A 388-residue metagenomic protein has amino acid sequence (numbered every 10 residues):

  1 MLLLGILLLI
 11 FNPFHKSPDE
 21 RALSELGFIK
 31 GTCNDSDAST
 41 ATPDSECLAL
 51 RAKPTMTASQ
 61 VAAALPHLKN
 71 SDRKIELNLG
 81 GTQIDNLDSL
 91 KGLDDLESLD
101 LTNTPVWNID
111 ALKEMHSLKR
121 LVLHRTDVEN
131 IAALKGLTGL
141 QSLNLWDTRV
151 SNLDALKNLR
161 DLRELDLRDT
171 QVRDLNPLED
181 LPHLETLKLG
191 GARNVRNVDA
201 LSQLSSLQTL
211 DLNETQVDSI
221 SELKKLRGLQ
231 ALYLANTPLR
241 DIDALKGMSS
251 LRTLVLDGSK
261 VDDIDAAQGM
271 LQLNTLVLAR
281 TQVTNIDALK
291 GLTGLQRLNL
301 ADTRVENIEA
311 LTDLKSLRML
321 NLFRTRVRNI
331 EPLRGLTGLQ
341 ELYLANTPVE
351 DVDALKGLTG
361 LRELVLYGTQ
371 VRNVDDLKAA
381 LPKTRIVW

Functional and structural regions predicted by a protein language model:
M1-I10: Hydrophobic membrane-insertion alpha-helices, especially the h-region of bacterial N-terminal signal peptides
I10-P13, G27, G92, L322: Intrinsic disorder/low-structure terminal segments
P13-I29: Ser/Thr/Pro/Gly-rich low-complexity linker/stalk segments immediately outside membranes or between
A22-E25, A63-H67: Charge-rich, solvent-exposed alpha-helical interaction surfaces
G31-D37, S45-A63, D72-S89, D95-A111 (+11 more regions): Concave beta-strand-loop units of leucine-rich repeat
